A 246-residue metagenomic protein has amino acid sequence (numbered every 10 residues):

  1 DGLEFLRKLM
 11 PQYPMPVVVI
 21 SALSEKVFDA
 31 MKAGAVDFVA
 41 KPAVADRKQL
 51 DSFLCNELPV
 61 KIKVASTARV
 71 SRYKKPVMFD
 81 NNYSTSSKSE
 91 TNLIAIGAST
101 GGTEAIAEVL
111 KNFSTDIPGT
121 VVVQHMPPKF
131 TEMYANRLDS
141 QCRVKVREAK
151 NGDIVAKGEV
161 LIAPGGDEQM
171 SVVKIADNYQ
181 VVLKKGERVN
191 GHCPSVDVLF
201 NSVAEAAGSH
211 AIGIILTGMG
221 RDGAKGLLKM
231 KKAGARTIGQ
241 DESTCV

Functional and structural regions predicted by a protein language model:
D1-V246: Conserved acid/base catalytic micro-environments in cytosolic active-site loops
